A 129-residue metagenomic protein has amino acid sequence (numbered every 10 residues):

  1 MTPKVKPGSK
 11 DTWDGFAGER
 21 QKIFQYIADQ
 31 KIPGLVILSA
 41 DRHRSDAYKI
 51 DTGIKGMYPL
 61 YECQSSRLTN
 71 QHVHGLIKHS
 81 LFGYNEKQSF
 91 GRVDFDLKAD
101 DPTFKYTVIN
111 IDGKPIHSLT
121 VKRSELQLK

Functional and structural regions predicted by a protein language model:
M1-K129: Long, structured stretches of catalytic cores involved in phosphate-ester chemistry, encompassing
